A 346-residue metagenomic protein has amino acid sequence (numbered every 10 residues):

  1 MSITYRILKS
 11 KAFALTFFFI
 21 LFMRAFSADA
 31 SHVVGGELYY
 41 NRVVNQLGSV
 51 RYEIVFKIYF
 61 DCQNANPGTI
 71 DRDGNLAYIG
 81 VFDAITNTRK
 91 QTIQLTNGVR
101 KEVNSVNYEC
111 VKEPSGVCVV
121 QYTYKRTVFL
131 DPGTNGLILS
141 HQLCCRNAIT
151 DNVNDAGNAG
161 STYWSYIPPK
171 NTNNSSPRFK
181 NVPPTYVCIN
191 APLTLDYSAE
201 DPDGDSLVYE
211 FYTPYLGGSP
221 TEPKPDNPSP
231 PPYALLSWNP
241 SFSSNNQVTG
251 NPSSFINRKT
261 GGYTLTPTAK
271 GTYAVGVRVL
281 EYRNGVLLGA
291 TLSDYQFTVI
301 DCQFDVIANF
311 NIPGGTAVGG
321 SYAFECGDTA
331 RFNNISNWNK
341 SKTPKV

Functional and structural regions predicted by a protein language model:
M1-V34, F324-G327, N333-I335: Bacterial Sec-dependent N-terminal signal peptides
A28-R331, I335-V346: Long, compositionally biased, intrinsically disordered segments
